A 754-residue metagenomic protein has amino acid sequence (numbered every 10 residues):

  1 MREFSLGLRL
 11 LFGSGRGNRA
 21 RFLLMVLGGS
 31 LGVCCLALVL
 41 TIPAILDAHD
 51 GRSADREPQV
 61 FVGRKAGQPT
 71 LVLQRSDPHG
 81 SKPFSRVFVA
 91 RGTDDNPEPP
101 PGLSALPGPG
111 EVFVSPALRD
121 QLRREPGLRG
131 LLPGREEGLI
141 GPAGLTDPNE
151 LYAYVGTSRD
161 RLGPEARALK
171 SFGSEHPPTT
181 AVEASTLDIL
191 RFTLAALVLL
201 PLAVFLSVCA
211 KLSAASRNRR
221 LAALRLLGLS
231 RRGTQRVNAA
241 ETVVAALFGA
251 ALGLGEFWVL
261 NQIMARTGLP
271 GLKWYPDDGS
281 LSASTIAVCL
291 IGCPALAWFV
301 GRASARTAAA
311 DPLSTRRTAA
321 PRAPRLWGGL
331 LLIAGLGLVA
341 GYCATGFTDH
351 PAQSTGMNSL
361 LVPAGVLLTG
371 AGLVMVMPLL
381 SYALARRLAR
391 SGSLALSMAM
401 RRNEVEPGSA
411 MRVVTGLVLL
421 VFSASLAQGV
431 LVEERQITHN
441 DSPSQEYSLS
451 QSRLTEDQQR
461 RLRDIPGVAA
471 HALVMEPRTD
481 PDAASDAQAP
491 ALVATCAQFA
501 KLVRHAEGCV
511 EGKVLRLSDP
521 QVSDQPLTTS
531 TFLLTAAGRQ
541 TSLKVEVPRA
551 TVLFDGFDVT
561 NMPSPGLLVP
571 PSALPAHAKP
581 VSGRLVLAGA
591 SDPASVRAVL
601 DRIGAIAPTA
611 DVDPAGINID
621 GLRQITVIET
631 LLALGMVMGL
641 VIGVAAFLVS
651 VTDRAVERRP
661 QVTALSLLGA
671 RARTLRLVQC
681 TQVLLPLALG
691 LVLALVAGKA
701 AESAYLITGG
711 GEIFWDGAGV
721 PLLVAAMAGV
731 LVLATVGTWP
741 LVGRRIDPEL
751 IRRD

Functional and structural regions predicted by a protein language model:
M1-V33, M377-V421, E749, D754: N-terminal Sec/SRP start-transfer signal
G17-L46, T186-R217, T242-E256, G292 (+8 more regions): Hydrophobic alpha-helical transmembrane segments of multi-pass inner-membrane transport and secretion
L31-L71, A265-L269, G346-G356, L360 (+3 more regions): Alpha-helical transmembrane segments
A37-K170, E433-E629, A704: Nucleotide-cofactor and metal-assisted catalytic machinery
L202-L227, A239, R266, A305-P312 (+2 more regions): Juxtamembrane interface at the cytosolic side of transmembrane helices
L254-T285, F347-L360, L693-V732, V736-R753: Short helix-loop junctions at transmembrane helix boundaries
A287-A320, A344-T345, A726-D754: C-terminal membrane-exit region of the final transmembrane helix in multipass inner-membrane proteins
